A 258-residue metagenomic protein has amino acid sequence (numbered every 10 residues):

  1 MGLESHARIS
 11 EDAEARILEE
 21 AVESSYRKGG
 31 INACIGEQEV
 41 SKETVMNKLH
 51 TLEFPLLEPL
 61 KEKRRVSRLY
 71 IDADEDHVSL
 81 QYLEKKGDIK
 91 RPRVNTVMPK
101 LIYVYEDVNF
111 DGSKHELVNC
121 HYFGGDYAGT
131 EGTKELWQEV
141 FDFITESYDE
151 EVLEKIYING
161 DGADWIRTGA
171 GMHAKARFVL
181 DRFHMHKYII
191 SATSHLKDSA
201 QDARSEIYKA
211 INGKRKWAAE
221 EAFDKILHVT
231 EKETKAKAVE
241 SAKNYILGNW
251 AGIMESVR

Functional and structural regions predicted by a protein language model:
M1-R258: Catalytic center-proximal scaffold of phosphoryl-transfer enzymes
